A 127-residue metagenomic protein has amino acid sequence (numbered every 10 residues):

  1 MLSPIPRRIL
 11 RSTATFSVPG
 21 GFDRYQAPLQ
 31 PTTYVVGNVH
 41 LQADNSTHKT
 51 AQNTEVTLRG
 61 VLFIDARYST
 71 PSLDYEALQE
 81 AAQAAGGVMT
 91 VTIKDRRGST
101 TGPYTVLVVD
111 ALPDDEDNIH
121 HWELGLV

Functional and structural regions predicted by a protein language model:
M1-T32: Active-site-proximal polar cores
A27-V127: Short, conserved turn/kink motifs that form compact alpha/beta structural patches or helix kinks used as
